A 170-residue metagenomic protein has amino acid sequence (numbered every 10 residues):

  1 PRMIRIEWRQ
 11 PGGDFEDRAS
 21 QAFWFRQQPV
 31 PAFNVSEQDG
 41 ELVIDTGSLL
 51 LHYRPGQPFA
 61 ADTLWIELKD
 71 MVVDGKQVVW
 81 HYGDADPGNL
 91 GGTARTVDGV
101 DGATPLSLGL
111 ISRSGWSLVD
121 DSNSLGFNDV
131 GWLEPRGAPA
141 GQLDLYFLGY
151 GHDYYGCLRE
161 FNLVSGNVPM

Functional and structural regions predicted by a protein language model:
P1-D39: A low-complexity, Ser/Thr/Gly/Pro-enriched, surface-exposed linker/loop concept that marks segments flanking
E37-M170: Catalytic and substrate-binding clefts that recognize carbohydrates or anionic sugar/phosphate headgroups
